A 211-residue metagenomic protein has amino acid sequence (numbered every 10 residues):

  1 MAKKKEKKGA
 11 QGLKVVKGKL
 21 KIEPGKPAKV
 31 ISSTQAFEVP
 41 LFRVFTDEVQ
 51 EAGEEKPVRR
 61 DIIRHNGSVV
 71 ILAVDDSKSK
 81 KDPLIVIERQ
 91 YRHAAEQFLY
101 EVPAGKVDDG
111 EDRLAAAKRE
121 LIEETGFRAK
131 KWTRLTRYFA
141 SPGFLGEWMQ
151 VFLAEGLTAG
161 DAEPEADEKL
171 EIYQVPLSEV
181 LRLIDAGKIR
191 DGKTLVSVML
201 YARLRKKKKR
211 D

Functional and structural regions predicted by a protein language model:
A2-A28, F98, D109, R134 (+2 more regions): Nudix hydrolase/Nudix homology domain
L13, L20, G25, R60-H65 (+3 more regions): Conserved Nudix-box catalytic region and its N-terminal flanking loop in Nudix hydrolases and closely related
S32-L72, D76: Acidic, metal-coordinating catalytic segment for phosphate/diphosphate chemistry, firing primarily on the Nudix
Q35-P40, H93, Y138-W148, K206: Acidic pyrophosphate-coordinating catalytic loop
R43-D47, F98, W148-Q150, E171: Short beta-strand micro-motifs in enzyme catalytic cores
A52-E54, D75-S79, Y91, A154-A159 (+2 more regions): Short loop segments at secondary-structure junctions
V58, V69-V70, K106-G192: Unchanged
